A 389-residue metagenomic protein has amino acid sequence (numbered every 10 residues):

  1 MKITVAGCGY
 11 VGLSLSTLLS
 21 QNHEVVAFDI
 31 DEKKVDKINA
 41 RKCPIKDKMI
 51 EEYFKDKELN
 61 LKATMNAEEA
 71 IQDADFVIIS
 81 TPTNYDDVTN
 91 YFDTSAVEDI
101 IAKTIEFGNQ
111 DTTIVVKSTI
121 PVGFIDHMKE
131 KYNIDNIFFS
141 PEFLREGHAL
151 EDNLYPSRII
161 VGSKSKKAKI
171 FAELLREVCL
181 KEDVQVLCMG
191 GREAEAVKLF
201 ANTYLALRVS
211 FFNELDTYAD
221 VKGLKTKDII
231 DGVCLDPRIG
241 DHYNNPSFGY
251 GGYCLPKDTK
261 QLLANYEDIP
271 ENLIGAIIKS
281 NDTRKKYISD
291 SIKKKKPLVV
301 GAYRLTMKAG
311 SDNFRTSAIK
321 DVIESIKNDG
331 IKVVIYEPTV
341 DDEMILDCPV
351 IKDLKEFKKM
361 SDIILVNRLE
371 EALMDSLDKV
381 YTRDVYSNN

Functional and structural regions predicted by a protein language model:
M1-N389: Structural/interface elements that position substrates and couple domains in central-metabolism enzymes
